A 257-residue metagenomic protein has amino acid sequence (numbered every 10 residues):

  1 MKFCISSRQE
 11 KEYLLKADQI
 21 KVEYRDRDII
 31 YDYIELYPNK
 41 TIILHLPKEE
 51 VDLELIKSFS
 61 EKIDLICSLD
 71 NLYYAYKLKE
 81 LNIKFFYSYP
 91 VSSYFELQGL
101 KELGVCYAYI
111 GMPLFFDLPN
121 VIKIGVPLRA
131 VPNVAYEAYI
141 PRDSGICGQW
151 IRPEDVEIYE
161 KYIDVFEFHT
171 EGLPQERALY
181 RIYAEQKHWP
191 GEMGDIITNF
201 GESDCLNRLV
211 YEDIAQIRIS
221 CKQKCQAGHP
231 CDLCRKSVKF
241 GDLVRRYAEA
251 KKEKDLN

Functional and structural regions predicted by a protein language model:
M1-N257: Active-site pocket-lining/capping segments in soluble small-molecule metabolic enzymes
